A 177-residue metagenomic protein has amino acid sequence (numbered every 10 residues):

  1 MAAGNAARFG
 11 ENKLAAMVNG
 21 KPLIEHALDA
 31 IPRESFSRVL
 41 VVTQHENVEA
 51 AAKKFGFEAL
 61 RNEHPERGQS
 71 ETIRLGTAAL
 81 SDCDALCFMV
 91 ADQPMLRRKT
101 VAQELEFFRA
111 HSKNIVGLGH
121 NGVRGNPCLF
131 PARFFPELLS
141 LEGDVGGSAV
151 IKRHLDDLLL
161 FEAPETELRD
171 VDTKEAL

Functional and structural regions predicted by a protein language model:
M1-E46: N-terminal glycine-rich phosphate-binding loop and ensuing alpha1 helix
M17, M95, L129, D170-V171: Short aromatic/basic micro-patch
S35, K54-G56, F134, H154: Short, structured coil segments at secondary-structure junctions
S37-V39, D84-A85, D157: Residues at the starts of beta-strands that form the adenosine-phosphate
N47-K54: Acidic helix N-cap motif at the loop->helix transition within catalytic regions of sugar-transfer enzymes
G56-R67: Conserved donor nucleotide-binding strand/loop of the catalytic core
E66-A132, P136-L139: Conserved beta-loop-beta/alpha segment of the NTase-like Rossmann-fold superfamily that binds/positions NTPs
P136, S140-L177: Conserved alpha/beta core of the MobA/IspD/sugar-nucleotide pyrophosphorylase nucleotidyltransferase superfamily
